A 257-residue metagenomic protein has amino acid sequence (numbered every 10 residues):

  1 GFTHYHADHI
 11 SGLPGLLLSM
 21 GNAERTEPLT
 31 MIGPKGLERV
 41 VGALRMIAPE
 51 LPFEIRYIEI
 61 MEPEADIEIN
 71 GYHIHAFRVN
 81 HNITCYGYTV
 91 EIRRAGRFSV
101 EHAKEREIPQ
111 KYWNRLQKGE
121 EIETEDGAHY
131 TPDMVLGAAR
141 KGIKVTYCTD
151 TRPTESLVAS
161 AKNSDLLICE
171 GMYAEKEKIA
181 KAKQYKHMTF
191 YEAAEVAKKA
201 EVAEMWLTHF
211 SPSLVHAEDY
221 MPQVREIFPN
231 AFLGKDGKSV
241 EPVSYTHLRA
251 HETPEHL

Functional and structural regions predicted by a protein language model:
G1-I32, Y57-M61: Active-site metal-binding motif and surrounding structural segment of the metallo-beta-lactamase
G1-Y5, T146-T149, I168-E170, M205-T208 (+1 more regions): Active-site neighborhood of phospho(di)ester-bond hydrolases with catalytic His/Asp-centered motifs
A7-H9, N82-T84, P153-S156, A174-K176 (+1 more regions): Active-site environment of divalent metal-dependent phosphoester hydrolases
G12-S19, V215-Q223: Metal-dependent catalytic neighborhoods of phosphoester/phosphodiester hydrolases
Y72-Y147, T151-S160, L166-I168: Active-site-proximal loop/helix segment associated with metal-binding centers of metalloenzymes
K183-Y191: Charged helix-capping and loop-helix junction motifs
A217-G237: Short, electropositive alpha-helical surface patch
T246-E255: Conserved small/polar residues in nucleotide/adenosyl-binding loops
